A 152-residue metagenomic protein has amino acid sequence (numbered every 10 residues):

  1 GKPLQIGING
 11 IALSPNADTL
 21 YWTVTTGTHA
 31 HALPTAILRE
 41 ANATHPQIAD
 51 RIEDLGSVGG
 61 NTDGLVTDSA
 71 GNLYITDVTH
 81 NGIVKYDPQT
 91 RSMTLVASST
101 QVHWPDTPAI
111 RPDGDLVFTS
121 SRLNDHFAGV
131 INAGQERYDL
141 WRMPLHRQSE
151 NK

Functional and structural regions predicted by a protein language model:
G1-T19, D54-A70, T100-D113: Beta-rich, blade/repeat-based domains predominating in secreted/periplasmic proteins but also intracellular
T19-W22, N72-I75, D115-F118: Conserved beta-propeller blade signature
T25, T35, V78, S121-L123: Short loop/turn segments immediately following the C-termini of beta-strands
T28-A30, N81-I83, D125-H126: Structural signal for beta-propeller blades
L33-H45, L145-S149: Short loop/turn segments immediately following beta-strands, especially the blade-tip and inter-blade linker loops
E40-G56, T94-S98, K152: Beta-propeller fold detector
A109-K152: Blade-level signature of beta-propeller repeat domains, shared across WD40, Kelch, NHL, RCC1 and BNR/Asp-box propellers
